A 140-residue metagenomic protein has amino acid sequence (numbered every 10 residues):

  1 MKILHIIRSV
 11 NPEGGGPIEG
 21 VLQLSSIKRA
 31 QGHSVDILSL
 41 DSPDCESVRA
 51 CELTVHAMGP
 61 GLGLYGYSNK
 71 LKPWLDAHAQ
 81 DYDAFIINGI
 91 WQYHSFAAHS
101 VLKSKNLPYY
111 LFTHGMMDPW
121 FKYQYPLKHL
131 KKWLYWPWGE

Functional and structural regions predicted by a protein language model:
M1-P43, R49-T54, Q80: N-terminal subdomain of nucleotide-sugar transferases
P12, G63, Q92-H94: Short glycine-rich, flexible loops that bind phosphorylated cofactors or substrates
G15-G16, S47, S95-A97, W120-Y123: Short glycine-/acidic-enriched loop or helix-start segments at secondary-structure transitions that form or flank
S26, S104, M117, H129-E140: Membrane-proximal helix-turn-helix segments that form the acceptor-binding/catalytic region of lipid-linked
D41, M58-L62, L102, T113: Residues at the C-termini of beta-strands that transition into short coil/loop
A50-D76, A84-I87, Y123-K132: A short, charged, and often flexible helix/loop element on the N-terminal side of the glycosyltransferase catalytic
A77-H78, G139: Structural alpha-helical scaffold elements that stabilize or flank donor/cofactor-binding regions in carbohydrate
A84-P119, W136: An aromatic- and histidine-rich active-site surface loop
